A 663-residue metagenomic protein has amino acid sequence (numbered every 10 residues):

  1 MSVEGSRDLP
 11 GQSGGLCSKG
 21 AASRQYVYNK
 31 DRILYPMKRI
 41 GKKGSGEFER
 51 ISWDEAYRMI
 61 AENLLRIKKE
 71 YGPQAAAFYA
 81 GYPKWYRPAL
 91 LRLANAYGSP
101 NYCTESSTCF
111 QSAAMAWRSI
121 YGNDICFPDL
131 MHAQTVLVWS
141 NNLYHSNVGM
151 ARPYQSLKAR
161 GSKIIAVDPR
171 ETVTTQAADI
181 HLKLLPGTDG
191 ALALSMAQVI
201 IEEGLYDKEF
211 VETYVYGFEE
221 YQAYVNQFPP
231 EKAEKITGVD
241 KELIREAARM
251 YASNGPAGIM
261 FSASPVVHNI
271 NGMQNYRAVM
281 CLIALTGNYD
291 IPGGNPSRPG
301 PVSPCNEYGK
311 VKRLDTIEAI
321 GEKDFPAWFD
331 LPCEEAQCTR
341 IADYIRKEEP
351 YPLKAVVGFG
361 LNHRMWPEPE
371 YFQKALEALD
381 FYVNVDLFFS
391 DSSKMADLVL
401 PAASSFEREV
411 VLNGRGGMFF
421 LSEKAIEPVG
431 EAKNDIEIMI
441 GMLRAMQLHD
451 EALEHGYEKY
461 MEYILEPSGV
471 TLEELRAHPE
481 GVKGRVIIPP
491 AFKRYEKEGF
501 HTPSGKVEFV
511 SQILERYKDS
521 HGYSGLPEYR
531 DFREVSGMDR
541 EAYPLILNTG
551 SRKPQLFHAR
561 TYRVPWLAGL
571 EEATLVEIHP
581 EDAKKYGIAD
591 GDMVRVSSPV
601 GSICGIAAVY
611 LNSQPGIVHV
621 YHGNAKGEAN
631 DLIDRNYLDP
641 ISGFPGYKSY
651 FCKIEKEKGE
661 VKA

Functional and structural regions predicted by a protein language model:
M1-E203, K232, D240, K584 (+1 more regions): N-terminal export/assembly segments and adjacent metallocofactor-ligating motifs of anaerobic energy-metabolism
S23, G46-R50, I120-C126, S140-Y144 (+13 more regions): Hydrophobic alpha-helical scaffolding
Y35, R39-E55, K69, Q198 (+7 more regions): N-terminal leader/propeptide and maturation segments of large enzyme subunits in energy/redox metabolism and hydrolases
K42, V136, A177-A178, F228-E231 (+2 more regions): Flexible glycine/proline-enriched surface loops and loop-helix/loop-strand junctions
A76-K84, K235-V239, S262-N269, V302 (+1 more regions): Conserved short loop/turn motifs at secondary-structure junctions
P88-A166, G190-L194, M280-M395, S404-V410 (+3 more regions): Extended redox/cofactor-interaction regions of prokaryotic respiratory oxidoreductases
F127, F406-P428, M439, L443: Glycine/threonine-rich phosphate-binding loop and adjacent beta-strand/alpha-helix elements that clamp
N269, D435-G481, A542, H558 (+2 more regions): Long, contiguous, secondary-structure-rich segments that constitute the structural scaffold of globular domains
